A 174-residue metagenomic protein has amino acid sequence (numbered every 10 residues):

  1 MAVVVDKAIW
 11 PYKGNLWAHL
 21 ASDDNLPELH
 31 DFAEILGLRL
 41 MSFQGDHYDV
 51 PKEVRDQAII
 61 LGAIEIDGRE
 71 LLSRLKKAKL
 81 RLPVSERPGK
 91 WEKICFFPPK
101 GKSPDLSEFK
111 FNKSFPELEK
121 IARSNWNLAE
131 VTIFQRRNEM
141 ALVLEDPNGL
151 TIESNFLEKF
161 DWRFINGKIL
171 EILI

Functional and structural regions predicted by a protein language model:
M1-G14, D24-E28, V54-R55, I60 (+2 more regions): Intrinsic disorder/low-complexity detector
N15-A18, M41-F43: Short, contiguous strand/loop micro-motifs
A18-L20, D46-V50, A141-L144: Short cationic amphipathic helices and targeting signals
H19-A21, R39, G68: Functionally constrained cores in energy, signaling, and assembly domains
D23-F43: A short, structured beta-strand/loop element
L40-D56: BRCT (BRCA1 C-terminal) domain core and associated BRCT-interaction motifs
